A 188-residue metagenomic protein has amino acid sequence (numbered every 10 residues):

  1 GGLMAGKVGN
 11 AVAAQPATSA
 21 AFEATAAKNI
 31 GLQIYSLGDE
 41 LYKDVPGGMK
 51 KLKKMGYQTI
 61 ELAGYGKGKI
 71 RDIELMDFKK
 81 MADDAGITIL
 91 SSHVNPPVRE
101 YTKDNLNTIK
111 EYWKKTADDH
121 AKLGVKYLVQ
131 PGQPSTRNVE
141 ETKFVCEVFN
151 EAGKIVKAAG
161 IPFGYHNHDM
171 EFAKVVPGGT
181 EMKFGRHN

Functional and structural regions predicted by a protein language model:
G1-P16: N-terminal export signals
S19-A27, G47-K54, I70-S92, E111-G124 (+2 more regions): Acidic (Asp/Glu)-rich catalytic clusters
F22, R99-N188: Active-site acidic/histidine proton-transfer and metal-coordination neighborhood in alpha/beta enzyme cores
F22-K43, H93: Boundary/entry segment of secreted carbohydrate-active catalytic domains
Y35-L37, A63-K67, V94-P97, Q133-S135 (+1 more regions): Active-site beta-loop-alpha junctions enriched in small/polar residues
K51, G56-G68, V129: N-terminal substrate-binding region of glycoside hydrolase catalytic domains
Q58-T59, T88, K126, P162: Residue-level detector of anion-binding/catalytic polar loops
E61, S91-H93, V129, G164: Conserved beta-strand positions in the central sheet of alpha/beta enzyme cores
